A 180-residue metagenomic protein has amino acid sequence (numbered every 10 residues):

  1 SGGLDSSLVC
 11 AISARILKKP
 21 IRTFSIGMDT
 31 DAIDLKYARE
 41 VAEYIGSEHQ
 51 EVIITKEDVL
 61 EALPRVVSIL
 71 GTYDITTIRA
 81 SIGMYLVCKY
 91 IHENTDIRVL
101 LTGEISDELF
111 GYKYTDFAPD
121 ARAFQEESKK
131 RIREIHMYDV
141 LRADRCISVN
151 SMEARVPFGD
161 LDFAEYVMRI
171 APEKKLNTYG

Functional and structural regions predicted by a protein language model:
S1-G180: ATP-dependent adenylate-handling active sites, centered on carboxylate activation for C-N bond formation
